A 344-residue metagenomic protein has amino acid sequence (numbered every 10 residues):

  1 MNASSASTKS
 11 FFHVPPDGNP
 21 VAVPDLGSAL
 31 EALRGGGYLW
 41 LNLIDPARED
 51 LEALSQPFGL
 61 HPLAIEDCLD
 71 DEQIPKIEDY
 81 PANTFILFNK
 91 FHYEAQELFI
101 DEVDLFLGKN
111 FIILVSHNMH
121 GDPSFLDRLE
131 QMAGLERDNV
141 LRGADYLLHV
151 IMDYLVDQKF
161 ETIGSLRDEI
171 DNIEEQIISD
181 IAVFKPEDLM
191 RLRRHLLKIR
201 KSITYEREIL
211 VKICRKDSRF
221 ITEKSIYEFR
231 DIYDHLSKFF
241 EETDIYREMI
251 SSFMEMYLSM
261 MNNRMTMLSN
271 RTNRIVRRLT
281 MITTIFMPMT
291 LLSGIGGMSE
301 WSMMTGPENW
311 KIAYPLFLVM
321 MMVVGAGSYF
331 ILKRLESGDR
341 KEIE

Functional and structural regions predicted by a protein language model:
M1-K224, E228-D231, H235-I245, M304 (+2 more regions): Peripheral, non-transmembrane regulatory/ligand-interaction domains of membrane transport proteins
S237-E344: Hydrophobic alpha-helical transmembrane segments and their immediately adjacent juxtamembrane loops
